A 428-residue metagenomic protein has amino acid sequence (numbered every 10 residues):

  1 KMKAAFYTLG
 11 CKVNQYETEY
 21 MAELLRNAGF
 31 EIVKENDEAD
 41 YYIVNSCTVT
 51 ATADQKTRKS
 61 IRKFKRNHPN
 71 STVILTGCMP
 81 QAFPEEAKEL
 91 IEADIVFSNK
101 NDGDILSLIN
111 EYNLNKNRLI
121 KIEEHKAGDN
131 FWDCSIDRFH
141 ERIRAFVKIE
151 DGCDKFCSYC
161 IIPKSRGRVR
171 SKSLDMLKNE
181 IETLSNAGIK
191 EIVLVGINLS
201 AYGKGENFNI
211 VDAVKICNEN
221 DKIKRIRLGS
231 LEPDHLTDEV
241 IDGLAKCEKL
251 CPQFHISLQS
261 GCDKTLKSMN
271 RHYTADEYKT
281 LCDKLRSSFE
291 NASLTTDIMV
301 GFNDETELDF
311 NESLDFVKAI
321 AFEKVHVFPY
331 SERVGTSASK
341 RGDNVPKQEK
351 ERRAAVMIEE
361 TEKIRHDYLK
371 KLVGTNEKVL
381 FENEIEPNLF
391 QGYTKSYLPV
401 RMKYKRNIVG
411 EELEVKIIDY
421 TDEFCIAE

Functional and structural regions predicted by a protein language model:
M2-A201, E239, F254, D276-S287 (+5 more regions): Proteins enriched for Cys/Gly/acidic motifs involved in redox and nucleic-acid/cofactor modification
C11, G203-N218, K222, M269 (+1 more regions): Radical SAM enzyme [4Fe-4S]-AdoMet core and its adjacent flexible, acidic and glycine-rich loops/tails across
T48-V49, R166-G167, K267-Y273, K340-V345: Short glycine-enriched, charge-decorated loop/helix-capping segments at active-site entrances that position
V73-I74, A82, A87, N186-E307: Conserved SAM/AdoMet-binding glycine-rich loop
H140-R142, C153-D154, L250, S260 (+5 more regions): Short flexible coil/turn linkers enriched for glycine and charged/polar residues that connect secondary-structure
E305, I320-F322: Contiguous mid-protein beta-loop-alpha structural module that forms a pocket-lining wall or clamp of enzyme active
K340-E428: Terminal RNA-binding accessory module
